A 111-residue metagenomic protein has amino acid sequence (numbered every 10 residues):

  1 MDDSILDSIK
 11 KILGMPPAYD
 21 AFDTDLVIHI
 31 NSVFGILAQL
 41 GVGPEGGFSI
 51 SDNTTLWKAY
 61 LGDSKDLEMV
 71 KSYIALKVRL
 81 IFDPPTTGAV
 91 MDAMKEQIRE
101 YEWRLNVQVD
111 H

Functional and structural regions predicted by a protein language model:
M1-D66, R99-H111: Conserved short "hinge" loops at termini or chain/domain junctions
D3, S64, V70-S72, G88-D92 (+1 more regions): Helix-centric, low-specificity signal for extended rod-like, repetitive segments
I30, S72-A75: Hydrophobic alpha-helical segments
L80-H111: Protruding loop/beta-arch "assembly-hinge" segments enriched in small, turn-prone residues
